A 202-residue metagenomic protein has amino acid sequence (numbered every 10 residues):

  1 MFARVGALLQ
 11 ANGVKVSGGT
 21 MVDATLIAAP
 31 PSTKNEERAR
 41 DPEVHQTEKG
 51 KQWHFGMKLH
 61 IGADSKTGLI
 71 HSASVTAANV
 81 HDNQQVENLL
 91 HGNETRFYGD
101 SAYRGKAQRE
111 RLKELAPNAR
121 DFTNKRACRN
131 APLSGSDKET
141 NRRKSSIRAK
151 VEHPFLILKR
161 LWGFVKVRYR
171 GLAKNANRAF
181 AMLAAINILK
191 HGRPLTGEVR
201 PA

Functional and structural regions predicted by a protein language model:
M1-E114, N124, F180-I186, G192: Polybasic low-complexity intrinsically disordered regions
P30-P31, P42, P117, P132 (+3 more regions): Proline-rich intrinsically disordered, low-complexity coils
H91, T95-R96, S101-N177: Helix-centered, glycine/charged polyanion-binding patches within enzymatic domains that contact phosphate-containing
K138, L161, V165, G192-A202: A short, flexible helix-boundary coil/loop motif
R168-G171, N177-V199: C-terminal extensions of enzymes
